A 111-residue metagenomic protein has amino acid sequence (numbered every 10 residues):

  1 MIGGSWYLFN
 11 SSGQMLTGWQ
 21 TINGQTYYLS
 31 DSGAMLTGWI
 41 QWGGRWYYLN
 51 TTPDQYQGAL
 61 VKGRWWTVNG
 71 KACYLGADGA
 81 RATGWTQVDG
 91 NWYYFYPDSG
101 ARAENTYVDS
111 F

Functional and structural regions predicted by a protein language model:
M1-F111: Extracellular adhesion/carbohydrate-binding repeat motifs centered on closely spaced tryptophans
